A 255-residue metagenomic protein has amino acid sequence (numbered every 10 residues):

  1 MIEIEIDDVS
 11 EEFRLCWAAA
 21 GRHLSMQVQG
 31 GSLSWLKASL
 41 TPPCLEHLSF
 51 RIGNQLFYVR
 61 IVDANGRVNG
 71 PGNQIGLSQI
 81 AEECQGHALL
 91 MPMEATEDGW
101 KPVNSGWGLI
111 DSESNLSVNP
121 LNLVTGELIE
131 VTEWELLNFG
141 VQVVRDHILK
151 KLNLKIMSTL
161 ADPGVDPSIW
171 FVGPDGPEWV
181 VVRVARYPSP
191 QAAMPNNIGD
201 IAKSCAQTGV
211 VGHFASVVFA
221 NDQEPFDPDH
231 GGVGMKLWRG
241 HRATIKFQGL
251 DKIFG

Functional and structural regions predicted by a protein language model:
M1, V68-G72, E97-W100, G106 (+2 more regions): Extracytoplasmic glycan-interaction modules
M1-S39, D98, N119-T159: Acidic-basic catalytic patches of nuclease active cores, encompassing PD-(D/E)XK and other metal-cofactor nuclease
K37-D98, P174-E178, V182-V233: Catalytic cores of nucleic-acid endonucleases
L40-V59, W107-E130: Short N-terminal secondary-structure initiator segments
P43, D162-G164: Short, surface-exposed loop/turn motifs at beta-strand boundaries within globular domains
L89-L90, A95-N119, V211-G255: Domain-level recognition of nuclease-like catalytic cores that cleave nucleotide substrates
E130, R183-P190, A243-F247: Short, basic, helix/turn surface patches
G164-W170: Beta-rich nucleic-acid/ligand-interaction surfaces
